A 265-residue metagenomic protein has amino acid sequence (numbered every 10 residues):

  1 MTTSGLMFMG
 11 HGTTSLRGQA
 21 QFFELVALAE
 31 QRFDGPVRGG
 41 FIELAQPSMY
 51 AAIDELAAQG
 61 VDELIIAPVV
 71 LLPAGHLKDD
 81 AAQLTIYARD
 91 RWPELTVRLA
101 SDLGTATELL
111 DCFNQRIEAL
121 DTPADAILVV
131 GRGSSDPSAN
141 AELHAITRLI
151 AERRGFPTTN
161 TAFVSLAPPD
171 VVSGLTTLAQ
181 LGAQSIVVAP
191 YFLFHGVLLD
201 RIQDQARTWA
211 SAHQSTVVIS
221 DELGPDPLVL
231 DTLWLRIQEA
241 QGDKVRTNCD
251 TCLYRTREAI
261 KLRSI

Functional and structural regions predicted by a protein language model:
M1-I265: Active-site-proximal alpha-helix that buttresses catalytic centers in soluble enzyme cores
